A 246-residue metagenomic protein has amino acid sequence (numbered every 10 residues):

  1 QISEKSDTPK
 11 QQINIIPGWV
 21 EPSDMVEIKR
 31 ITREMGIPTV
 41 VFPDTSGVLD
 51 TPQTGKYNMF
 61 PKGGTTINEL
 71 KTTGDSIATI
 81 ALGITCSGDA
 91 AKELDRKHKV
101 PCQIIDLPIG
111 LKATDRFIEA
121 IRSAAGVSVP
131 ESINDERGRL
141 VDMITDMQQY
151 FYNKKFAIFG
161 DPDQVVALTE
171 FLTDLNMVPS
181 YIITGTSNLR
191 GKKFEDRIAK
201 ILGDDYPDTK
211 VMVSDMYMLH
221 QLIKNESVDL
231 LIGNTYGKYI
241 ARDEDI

Functional and structural regions predicted by a protein language model:
Q1-I246: An N-terminal assembly and electron-transfer interface module characteristic of large anaerobic redox and radical
